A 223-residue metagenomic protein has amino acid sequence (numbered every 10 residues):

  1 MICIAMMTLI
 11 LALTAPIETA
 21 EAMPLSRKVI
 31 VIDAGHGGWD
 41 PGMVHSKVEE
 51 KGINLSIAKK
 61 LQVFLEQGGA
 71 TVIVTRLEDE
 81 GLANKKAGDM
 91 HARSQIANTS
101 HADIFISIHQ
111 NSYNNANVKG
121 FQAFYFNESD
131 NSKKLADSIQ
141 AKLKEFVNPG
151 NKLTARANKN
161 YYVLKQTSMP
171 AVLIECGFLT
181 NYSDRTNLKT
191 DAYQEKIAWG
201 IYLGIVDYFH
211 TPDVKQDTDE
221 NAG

Functional and structural regions predicted by a protein language model:
M1-E18: Sec-dependent N-terminal signal peptides of Gram-positive bacterial secreted proteins and lipoproteins
E21-D137, E145: Catalytic-core regions of hydrolytic enzymes
F64, K134, S138-F146, W199-D207 (+1 more regions): Generic non-transmembrane alpha-helical segments
S100, S107, N114, T154-G223: Active-site-adjacent mobile loop/cap segments within catalytic or ligand-binding domains
N148-L153: Short, structured loop/turn "capping" segments at alpha-beta junctions
